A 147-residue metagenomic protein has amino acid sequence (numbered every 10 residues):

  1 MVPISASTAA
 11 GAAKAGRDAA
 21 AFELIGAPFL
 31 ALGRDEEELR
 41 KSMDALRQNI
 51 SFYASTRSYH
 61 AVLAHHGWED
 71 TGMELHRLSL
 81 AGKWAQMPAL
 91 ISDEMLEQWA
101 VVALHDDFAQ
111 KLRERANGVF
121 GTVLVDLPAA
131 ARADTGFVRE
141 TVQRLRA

Functional and structural regions predicted by a protein language model:
M1-A147: Active-site-adjacent structural elements that line small-molecule/cofactor binding pockets in enzymes
